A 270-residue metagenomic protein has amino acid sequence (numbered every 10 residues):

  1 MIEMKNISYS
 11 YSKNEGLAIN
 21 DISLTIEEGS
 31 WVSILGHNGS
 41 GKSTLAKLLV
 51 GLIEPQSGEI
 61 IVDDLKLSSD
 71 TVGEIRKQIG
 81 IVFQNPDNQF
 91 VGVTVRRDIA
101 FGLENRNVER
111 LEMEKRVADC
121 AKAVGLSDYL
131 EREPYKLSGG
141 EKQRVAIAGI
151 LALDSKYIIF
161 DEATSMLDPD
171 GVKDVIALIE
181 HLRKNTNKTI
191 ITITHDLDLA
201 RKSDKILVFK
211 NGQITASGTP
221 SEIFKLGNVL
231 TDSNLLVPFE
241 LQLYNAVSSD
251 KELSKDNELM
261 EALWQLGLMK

Functional and structural regions predicted by a protein language model:
L35-H37: The feature captures the beta-strand-to-loop junction immediately N-terminal to the Walker
V50: Helix-to-loop junction immediately C-terminal to a conserved catalytic motif
G58-K66, I75: Conserved ABC transporter NBD signature motif
L111-Y129: Conserved ABC ATPase "signature" region
E133-L137, E141: Conserved ABC ATPase signature
I158-D161: Catalytic Walker B motif of ABC-type/P-loop ATPase nucleotide-binding domains
